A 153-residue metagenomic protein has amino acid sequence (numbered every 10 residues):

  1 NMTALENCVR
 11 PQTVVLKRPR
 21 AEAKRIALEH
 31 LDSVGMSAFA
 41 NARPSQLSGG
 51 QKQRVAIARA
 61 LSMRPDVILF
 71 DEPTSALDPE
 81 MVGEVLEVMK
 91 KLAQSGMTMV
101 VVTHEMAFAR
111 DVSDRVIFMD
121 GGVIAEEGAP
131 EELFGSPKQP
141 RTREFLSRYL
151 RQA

Functional and structural regions predicted by a protein language model:
A42, M63, S95: Conserved signature/switch motifs of ABC ATPase nucleotide-binding domains
R43-L47, Q51: Conserved ABC ATPase signature
I68-D71: Catalytic Walker B motif of ABC-type/P-loop ATPase nucleotide-binding domains
P79-M81: Helix N-cap at the start of a conserved alpha-helix in ABC-type nucleotide-binding domains
T103-H104: H-loop/switch region of ABC-family ATPase nucleotide-binding domains
E127-G128: ABC ATPase "signature
